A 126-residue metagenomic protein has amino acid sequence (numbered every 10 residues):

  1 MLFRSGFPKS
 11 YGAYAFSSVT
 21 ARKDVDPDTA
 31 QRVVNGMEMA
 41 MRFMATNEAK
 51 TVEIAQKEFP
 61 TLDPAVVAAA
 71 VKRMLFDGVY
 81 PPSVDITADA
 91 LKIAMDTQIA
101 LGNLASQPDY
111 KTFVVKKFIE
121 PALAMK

Functional and structural regions predicted by a protein language model:
S5-G6, D24: Histidine- and/or cysteine-centered catalytic micro-motif in compact active-site loops
G6-A15: A structural motif
Y11-G12, R73-M74, V115-F118: Short secondary-structure boundary/hinge segments and terminal tails
Y14-T29: A bilobed periplasmic-binding-protein/Venus flytrap-type ligand-binding module shared by bacterial periplasmic
V25-A105: Secondary-structure end/capping motifs
M95-K126: Conserved C-terminal helix/tail region of periplasmic/extracytoplasmic solute-binding proteins
